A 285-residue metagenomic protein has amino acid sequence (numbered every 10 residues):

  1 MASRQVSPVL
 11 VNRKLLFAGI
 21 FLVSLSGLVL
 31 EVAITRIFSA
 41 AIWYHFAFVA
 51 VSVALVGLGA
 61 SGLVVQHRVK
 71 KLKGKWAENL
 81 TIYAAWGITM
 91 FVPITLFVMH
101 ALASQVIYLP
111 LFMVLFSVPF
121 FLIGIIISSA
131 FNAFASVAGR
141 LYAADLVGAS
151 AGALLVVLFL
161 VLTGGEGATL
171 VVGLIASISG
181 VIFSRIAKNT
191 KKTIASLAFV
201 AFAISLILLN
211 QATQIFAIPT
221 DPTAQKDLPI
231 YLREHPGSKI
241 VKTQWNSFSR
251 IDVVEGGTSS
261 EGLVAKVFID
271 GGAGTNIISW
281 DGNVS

Functional and structural regions predicted by a protein language model:
A2-S285: Alpha-helical transmembrane segments of multi-pass membrane proteins
